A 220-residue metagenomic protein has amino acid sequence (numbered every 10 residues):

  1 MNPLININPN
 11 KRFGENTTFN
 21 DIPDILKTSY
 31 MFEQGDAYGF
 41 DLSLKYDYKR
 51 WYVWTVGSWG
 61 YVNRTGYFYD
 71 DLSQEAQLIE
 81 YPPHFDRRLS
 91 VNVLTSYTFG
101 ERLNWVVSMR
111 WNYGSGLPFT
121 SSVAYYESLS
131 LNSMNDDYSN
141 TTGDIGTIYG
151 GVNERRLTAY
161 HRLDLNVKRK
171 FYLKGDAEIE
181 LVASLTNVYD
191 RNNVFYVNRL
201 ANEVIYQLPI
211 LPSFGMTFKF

Functional and structural regions predicted by a protein language model:
M1, N112-G143, R156-D164, K168-F220: C-terminal beta-signal and adjacent terminal beta-strands/loops of Gram-negative outer-membrane beta-barrel proteins
N2-F19, G60, T65-L72, T120-Y126 (+1 more regions): Outer-membrane beta-barrel translocator domains and adjoining extracellular loop/strand segments of Gram-negative
L4, N104-V107, G175-E178: Extended hydrophobic-aromatic, low-complexity segments
N6-K27, Q77, E127-D144, N202-Y206: Surface-exposed loop/turn segments flanking beta-strands in extracellular/periplasmic regions
N6-N8, Y30-M31, N92, N153 (+2 more regions): Asparagine-centered polar/low-complexity signal
T17-P118: Gram-negative outer-membrane beta-barrel transporters
T28-S29, L78-P82, G150-R156, R169 (+1 more regions): Active-site rim elements
Y30-L44, S90, T147-V167, L181 (+1 more regions): Extended, compositionally biased low-complexity polar/Lys-Gly-rich tracts and adjacent boundary/linker regions are
